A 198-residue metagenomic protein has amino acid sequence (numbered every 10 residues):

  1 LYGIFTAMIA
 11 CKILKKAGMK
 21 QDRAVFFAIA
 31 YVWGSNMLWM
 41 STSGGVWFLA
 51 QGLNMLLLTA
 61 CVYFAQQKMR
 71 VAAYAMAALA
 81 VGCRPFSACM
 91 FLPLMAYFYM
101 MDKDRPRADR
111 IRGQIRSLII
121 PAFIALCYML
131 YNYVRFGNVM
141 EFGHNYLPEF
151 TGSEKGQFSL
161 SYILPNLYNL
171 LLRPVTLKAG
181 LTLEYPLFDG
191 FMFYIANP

Functional and structural regions predicted by a protein language model:
L1-P198: Membrane-proximal envelope and lipid/glycan-remodeling enzymes
